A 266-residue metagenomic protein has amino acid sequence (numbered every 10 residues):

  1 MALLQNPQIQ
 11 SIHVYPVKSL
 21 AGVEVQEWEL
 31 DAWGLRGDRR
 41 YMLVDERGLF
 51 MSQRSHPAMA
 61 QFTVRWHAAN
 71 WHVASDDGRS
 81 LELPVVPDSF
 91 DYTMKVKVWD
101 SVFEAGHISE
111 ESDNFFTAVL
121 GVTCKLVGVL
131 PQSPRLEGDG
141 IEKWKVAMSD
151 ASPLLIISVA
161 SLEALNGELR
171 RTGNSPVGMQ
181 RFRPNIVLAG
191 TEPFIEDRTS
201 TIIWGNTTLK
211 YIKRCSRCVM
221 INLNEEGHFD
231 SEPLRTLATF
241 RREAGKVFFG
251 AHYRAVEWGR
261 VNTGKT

Functional and structural regions predicted by a protein language model:
M1-T266: Metal-cofactor-dependent catalytic cores
